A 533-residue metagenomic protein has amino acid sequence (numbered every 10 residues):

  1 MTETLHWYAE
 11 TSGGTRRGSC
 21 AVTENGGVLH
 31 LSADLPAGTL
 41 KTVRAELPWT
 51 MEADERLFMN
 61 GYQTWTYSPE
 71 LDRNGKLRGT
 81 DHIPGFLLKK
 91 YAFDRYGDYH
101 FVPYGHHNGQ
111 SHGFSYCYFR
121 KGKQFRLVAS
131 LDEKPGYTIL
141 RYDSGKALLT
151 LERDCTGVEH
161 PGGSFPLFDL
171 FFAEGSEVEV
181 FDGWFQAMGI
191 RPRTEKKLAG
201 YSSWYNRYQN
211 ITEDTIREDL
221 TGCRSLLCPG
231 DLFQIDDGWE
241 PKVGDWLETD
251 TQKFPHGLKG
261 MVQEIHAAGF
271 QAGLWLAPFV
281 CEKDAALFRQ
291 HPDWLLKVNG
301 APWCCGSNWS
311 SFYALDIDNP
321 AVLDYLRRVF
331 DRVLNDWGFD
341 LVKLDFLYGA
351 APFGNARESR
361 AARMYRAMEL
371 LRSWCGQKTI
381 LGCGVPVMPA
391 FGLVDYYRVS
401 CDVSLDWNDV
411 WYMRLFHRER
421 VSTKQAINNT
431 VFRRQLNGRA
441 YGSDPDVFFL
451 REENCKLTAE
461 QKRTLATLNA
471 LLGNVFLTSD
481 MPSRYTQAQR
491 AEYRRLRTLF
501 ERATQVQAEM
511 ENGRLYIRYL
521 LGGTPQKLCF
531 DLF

Functional and structural regions predicted by a protein language model:
M1-V180: N-terminal accessory beta-strand-rich subdomains and adjacent acidic, glycine-rich linkers that precede catalytic cores
G27, R463-L465, N469-L477, A508-F533: Carbohydrate-binding surface patches
K197-Y201, Y205-D331, N335-F353: Aromatic-lined carbohydrate-binding/catalytic grooves of carbohydrate-active enzymes
R207-I211, E240-G244, F279-D284, G349-F353 (+6 more regions): Flexible loop/turn segments at secondary-structure boundaries
L258-I265, R360-K378: Alpha-helix-loop-beta-strand connector modules within alpha/beta enzyme cores
F288-D324, E369-R484: Glycan-recognition surfaces
G354-R363, V394-D395: Short glycine/threonine-rich loop-to-helix capping motif typified by GTGT followed within a few residues by an Asp-Pro
A466-S479, S483-A508: Aromatic- and carboxylate-lined catalytic core of secreted/periplasmic carbohydrate-active enzymes
